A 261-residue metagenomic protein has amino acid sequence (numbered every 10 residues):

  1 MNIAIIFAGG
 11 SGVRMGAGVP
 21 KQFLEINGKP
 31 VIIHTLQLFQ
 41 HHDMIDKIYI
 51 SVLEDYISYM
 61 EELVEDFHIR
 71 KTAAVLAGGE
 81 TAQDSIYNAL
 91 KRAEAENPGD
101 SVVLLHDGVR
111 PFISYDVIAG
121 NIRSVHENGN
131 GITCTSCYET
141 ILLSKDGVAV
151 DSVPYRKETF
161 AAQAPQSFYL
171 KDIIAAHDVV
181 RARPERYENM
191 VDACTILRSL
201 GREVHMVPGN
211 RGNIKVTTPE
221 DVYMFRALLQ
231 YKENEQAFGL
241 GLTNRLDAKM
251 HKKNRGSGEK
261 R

Functional and structural regions predicted by a protein language model:
M1-I57: N-terminal glycine-rich phosphate-binding loop and ensuing alpha1 helix
A4-I6, I50, L105, N130-T133: Structural beta-sheet core signal
I6, I32, A89, D107 (+3 more regions): Residue-level signal for inorganic ion chemistry
E25, F112, S167, K215-V216: Short aromatic/basic micro-patch
I33-D100, R183-R186: Conserved N-terminal catalytic core of the sugar/cofactor nucleotidyltransferase
N97-R110: Short beta-strand-to-loop acidic/aromatic patch adjacent to the donor-nucleotide binding site
F112-V207, L246-R261: Conserved core of the sugar-phosphate nucleotidyltransferase
N213-R261: Hydrophobic helical membrane-anchoring modules
